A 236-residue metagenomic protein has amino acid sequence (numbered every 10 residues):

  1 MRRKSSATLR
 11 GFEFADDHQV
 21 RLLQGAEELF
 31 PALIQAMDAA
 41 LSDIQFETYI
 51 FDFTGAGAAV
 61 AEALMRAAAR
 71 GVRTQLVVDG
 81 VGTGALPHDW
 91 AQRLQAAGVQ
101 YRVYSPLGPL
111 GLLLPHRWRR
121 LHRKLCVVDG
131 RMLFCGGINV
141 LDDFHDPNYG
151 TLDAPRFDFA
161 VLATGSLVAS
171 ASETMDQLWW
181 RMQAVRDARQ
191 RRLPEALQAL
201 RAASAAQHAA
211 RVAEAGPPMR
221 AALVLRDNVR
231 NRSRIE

Functional and structural regions predicted by a protein language model:
M1-E236: Charged, low-complexity intrinsically disordered terminal segments
